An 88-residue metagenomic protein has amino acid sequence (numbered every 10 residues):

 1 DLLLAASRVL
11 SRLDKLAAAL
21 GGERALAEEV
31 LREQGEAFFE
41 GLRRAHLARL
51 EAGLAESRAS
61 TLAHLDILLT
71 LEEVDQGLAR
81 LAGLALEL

Functional and structural regions predicted by a protein language model:
D1-L88: Cytosolic, long alpha-helical scaffolding segments
